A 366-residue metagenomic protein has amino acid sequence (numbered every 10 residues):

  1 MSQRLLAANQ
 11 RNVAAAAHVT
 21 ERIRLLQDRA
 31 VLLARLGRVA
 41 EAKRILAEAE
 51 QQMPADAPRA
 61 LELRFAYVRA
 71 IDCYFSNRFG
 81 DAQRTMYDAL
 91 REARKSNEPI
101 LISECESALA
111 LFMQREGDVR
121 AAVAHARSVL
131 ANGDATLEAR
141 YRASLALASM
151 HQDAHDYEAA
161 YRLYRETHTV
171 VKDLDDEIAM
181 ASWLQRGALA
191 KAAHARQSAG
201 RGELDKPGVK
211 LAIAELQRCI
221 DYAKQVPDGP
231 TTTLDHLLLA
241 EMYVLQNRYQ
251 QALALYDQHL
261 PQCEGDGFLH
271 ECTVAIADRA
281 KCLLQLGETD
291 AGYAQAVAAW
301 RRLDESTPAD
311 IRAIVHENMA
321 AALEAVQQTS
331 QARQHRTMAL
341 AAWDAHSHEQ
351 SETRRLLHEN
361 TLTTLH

Functional and structural regions predicted by a protein language model:
M1-R11, A294, A298-H366: C-terminal non-catalytic interaction modules
Q10-A14, A47-P54, Y87-N97, R127-D134 (+5 more regions): Amphipathic alpha-helical segments of tetratricopeptide repeats
R24, R64, E104, R142 (+8 more regions): Residue register of alpha-helical TPR repeats
